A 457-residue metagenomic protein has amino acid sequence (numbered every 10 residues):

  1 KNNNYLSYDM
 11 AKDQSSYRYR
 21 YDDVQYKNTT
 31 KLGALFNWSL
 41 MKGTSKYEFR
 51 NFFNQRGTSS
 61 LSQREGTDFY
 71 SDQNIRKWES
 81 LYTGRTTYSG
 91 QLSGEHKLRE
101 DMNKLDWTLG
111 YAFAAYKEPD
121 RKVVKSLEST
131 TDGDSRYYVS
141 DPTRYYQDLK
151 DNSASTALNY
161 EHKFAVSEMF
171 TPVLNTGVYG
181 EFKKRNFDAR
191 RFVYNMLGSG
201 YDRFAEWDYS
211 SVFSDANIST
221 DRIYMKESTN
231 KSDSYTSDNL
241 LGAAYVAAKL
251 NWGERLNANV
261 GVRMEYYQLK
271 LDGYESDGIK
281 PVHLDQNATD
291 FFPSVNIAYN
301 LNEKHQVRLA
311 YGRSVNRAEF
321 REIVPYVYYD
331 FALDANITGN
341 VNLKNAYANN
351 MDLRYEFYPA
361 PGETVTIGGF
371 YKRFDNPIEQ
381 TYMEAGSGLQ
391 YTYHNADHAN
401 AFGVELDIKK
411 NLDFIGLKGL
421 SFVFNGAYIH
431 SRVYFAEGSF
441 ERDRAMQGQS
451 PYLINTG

Functional and structural regions predicted by a protein language model:
K1, Y47-F49, N103-L109, P172-V178 (+7 more regions): Transmembrane beta-strands of outer-membrane beta-barrel proteins
K1-S62, T86-G90, E100: Transmembrane beta-barrel wall of Gram-negative outer-membrane proteins
N2-A11, T30, S60-D68, E118-S126 (+6 more regions): Outer-membrane beta-barrel translocator domains and adjoining extracellular loop/strand segments of Gram-negative
K12, S16-Q25, T143, Q147 (+4 more regions): Signature of Gram-negative outer-membrane beta-barrel scaffolds
K42, F53-G57, L98, Y111-K117 (+11 more regions): Transmembrane beta-strands of outer-membrane beta-barrel pores
G43-T44, R99-K104, F164-V173, W252-R255 (+4 more regions): Short loop/turn motifs that connect adjacent beta-strands in outer-membrane beta-barrel proteins
S59, R64, K117, W207-Y224 (+4 more regions): Surface-exposed extracellular loop regions of Gram-negative outer-membrane beta-barrel proteins, predominantly
F370-R373, Q390-G457: Gram-negative outer-membrane beta-barrel transporters
